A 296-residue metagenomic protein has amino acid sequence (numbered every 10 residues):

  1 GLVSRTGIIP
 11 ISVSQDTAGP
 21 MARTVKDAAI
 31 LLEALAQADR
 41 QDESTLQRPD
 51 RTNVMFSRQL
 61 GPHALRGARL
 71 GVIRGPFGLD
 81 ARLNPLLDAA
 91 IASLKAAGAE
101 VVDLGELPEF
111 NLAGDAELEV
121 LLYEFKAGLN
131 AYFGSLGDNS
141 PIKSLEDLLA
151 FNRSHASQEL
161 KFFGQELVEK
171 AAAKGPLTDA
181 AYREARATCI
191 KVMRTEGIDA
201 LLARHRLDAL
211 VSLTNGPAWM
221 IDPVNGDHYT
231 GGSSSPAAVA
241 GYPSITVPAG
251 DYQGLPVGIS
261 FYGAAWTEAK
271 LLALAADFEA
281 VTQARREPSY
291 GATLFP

Functional and structural regions predicted by a protein language model:
G1-L86, A90, A97, P108-N111 (+2 more regions): A short helix-breaking turn/cap at a secondary-structure junction
V3, P76-L79, L107-N111, G128 (+3 more regions): Solvent-exposed loop/turn segments at secondary-structure junctions within structured extracellular/periplasmic domains
E33-R40, A92-A99, L122, N130-P141 (+3 more regions): Sec-exported extracytoplasmic/periplasmic mature domains
E43-P49, R69, L104-L118, E166-G175: Flexible, acidic loop-helix segments that line cofactor/substrate-binding pockets
S57-I73, L122-R194, P248-P256: Short helix-loop capping/hinge segments that flank enzyme active sites or metal/cofactor-binding pockets
S93, F163-P296: Glycine-rich, small-residue loops and helix-cap segments that act as flexible hinges at active-site edges
E100-G105, I245: General small-molecule cofactor/ligand-binding pocket signal
L112-G128, V224: Charged, often glycine-rich, active-site loop that binds/positions anionic groups
